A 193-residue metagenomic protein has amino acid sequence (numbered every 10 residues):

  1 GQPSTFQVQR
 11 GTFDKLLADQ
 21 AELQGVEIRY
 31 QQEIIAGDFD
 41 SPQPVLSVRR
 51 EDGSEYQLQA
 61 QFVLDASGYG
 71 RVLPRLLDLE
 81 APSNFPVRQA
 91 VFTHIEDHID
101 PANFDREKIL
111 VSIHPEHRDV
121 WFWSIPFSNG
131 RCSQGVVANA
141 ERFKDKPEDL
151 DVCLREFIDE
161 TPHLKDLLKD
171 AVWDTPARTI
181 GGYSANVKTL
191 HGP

Functional and structural regions predicted by a protein language model:
G1-L76, V87: Conserved N-terminal helical subregion
F6, R10, F62, V91-H94 (+2 more regions): Tryptophan-centric aromatic hotspots in well-structured domains and transmembrane helices
Q32, A66-G68, I95, P115 (+1 more regions): Fold-independent oxyanion-binding glycine-rich loops and adjacent beta-strand/coil segments at enzyme active sites
P42-L46, D105-L110: Short, hydrophobic/aromatic-rich segments at coil-to-beta transitions
V48-G53, D97, P115-E116: Short acidic, glycine-rich loop/turn motifs
G70, L76-I109, F157-L164, A171-W173: Central beta-strand plus flanking loop segment that forms part of the substrate or channel wall within the catalytic
L110-F143, T189: Active-site substrate-recognition segment that forms the wall of the catalytic cavity or substrate channel
R142-P193: FAD/FMN-dependent oxidoreductases across multiple families
